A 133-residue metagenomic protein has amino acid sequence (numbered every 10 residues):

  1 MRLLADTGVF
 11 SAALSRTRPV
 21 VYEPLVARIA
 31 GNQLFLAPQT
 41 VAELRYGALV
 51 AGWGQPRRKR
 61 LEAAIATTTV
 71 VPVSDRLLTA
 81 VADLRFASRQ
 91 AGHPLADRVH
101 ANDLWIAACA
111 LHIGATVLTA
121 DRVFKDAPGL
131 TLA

Functional and structural regions predicted by a protein language model:
M1, A107-A133: Acidic, PIN/NYN-like endoribonuclease modules and their adjacent C-terminal/linker elements
M1-L36, G47-A63: Short, well-structured N-terminal submotif of metal-dependent ribonuclease cores
A5-D6, A37, V99-H100, D121: Histidine- and aromatic-rich ligand-binding microenvironments
D6-T7, L44, V81, A110: Generic structural signal for small/hydrophobic residues in well-ordered secondary structure, especially within
F10, V41-L44, L78, F124-K125: A generic structural signal for short hydrophobic patches within well-formed alpha-helices
Y22, V41, R58-L61, L78-V81 (+2 more regions): A general structural signal for well-ordered alpha-helical segments in protein cores
F35, V71, A133: General small-molecule cofactor/ligand-binding pocket signal
T69-T116: Active-site neighborhoods of divalent-metal-dependent phosphate/nucleic-acid chemistry enzymes
